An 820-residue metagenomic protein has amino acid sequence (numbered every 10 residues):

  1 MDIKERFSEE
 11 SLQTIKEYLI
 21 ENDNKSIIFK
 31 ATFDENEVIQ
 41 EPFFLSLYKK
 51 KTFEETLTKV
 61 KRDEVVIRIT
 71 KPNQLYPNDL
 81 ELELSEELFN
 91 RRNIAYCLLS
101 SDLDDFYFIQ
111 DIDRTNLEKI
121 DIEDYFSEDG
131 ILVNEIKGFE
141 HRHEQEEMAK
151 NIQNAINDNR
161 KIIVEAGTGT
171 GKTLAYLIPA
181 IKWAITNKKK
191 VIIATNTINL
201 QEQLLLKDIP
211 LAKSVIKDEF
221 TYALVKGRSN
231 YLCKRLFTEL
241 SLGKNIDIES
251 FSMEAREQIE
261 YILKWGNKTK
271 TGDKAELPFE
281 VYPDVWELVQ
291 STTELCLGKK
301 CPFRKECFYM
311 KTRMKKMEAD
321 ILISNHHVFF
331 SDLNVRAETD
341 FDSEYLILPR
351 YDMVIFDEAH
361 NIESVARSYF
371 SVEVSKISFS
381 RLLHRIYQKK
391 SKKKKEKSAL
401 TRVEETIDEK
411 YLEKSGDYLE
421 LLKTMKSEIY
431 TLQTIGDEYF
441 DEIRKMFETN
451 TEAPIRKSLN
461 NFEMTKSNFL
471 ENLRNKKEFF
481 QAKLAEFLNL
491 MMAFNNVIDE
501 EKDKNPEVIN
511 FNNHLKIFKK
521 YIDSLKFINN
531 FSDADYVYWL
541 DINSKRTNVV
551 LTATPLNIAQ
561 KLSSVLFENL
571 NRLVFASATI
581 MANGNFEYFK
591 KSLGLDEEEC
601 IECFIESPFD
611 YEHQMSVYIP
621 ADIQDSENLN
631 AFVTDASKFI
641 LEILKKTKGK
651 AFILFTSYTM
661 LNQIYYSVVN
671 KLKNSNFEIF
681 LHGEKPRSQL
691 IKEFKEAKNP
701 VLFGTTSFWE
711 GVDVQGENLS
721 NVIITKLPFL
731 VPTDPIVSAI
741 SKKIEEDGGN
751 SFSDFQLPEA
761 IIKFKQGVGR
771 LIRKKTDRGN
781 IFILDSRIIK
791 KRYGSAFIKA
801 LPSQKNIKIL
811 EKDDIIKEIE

Functional and structural regions predicted by a protein language model:
K119-E135, K189-K190, A194-L322, H326-F330 (+3 more regions): A substrate-engagement module of RecA-like helicase motors
I120-V164, I178: Conserved pre-motif I regulatory segment
Y176, K182, E202, K207-P210 (+3 more regions): Signature of the SF2 helicase/ATPase Hel1-core->accessory helical subdomain module
K190-N199, V574-A578, G649-T656, M660 (+1 more regions): Conserved RecA-like ASCE P-loop NTPase motor core of nucleic-acid helicases/translocases
W286-L322, L333-S343, F487-I623, A631-F632 (+2 more regions): A contiguous, basic/glycine-rich beta-loop/short-helix subdomain that forms a polymer-engagement track
S564, P620-T656: Conserved interdomain hinge at the start of the Helicase C-terminal
P620-A631, H682-I789: Conserved RecA-like P-loop NTPase helicase motor core
T656-G683: Conserved helicase motor "Helicase C" RecA-like lobe of SF1/SF2 P-loop NTPases
